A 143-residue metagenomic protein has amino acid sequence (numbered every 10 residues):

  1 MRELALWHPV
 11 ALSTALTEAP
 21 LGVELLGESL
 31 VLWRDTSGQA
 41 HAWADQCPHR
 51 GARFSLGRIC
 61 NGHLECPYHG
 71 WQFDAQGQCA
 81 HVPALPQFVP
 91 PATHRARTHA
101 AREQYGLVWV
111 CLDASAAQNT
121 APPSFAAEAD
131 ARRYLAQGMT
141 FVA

Functional and structural regions predicted by a protein language model:
M1-Q39, D74-A143: Rieske [2Fe-2S] iron-sulfur-binding subdomain
H41-A44, H63: Residues immediately within or flanking Cys/His clusters that coordinate Zn2+ in small zinc-binding modules
C47, C66: Short cysteine-rich clusters marking metal-coordination/redox-active sites
R50, G70-Q72: Detector for the c-type heme attachment site
A52-L56: Conserved HGGG/HGGXW glycine-rich cap/lid loop of the alpha/beta-hydrolase fold
G57-G62, V89-T93: Short linker/helix segments within small regulatory modules
